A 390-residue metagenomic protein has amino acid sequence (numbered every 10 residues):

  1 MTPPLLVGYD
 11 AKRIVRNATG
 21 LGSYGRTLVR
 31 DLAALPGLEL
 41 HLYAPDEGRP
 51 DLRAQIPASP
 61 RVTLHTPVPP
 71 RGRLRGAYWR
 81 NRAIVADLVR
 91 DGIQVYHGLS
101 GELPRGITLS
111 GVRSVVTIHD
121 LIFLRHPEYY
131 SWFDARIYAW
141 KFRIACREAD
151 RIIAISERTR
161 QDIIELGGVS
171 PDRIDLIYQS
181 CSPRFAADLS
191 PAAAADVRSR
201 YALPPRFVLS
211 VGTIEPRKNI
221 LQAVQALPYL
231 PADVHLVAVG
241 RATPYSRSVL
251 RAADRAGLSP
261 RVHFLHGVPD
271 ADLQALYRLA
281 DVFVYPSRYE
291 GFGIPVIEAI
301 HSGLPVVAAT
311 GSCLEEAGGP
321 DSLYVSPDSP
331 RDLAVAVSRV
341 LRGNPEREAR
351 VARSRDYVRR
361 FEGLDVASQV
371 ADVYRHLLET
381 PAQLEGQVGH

Functional and structural regions predicted by a protein language model:
M1-H390: Carbohydrate transferase catalytic cores enriched for Leloir-type hexosyltransferases
